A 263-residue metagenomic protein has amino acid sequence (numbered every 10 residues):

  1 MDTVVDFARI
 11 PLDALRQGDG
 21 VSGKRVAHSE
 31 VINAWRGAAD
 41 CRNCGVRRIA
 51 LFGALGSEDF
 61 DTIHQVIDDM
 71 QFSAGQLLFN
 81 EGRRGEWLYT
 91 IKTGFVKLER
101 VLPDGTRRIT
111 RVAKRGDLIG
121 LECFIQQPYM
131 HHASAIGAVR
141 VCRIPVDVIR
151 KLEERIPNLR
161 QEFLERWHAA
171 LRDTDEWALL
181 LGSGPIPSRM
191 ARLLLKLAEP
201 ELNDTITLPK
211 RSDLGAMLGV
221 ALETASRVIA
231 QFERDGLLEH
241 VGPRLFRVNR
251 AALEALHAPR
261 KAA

Functional and structural regions predicted by a protein language model:
D2-A74, L118-I119, F124: Cyclic nucleotide-binding regulatory module and flanking cytosolic helices
L51, Q76-A138: Cyclic nucleotide-binding regulatory domains
L88, V112, R143, L208 (+1 more regions): Short aromatic/basic micro-patch
I109-R172, E176: Cyclic-nucleotide recognition modules
G137, E154-L222: Polybasic "coupling" helices that flank or enter modular domains
L195-A263: Phosphate-/nucleic-acid-contacting segments
